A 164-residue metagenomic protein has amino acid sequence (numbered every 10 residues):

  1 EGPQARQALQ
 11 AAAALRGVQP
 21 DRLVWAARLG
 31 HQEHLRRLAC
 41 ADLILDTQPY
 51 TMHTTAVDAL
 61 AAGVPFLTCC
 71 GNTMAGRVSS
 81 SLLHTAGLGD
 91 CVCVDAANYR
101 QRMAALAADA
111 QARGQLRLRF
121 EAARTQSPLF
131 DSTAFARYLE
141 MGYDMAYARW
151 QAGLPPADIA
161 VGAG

Functional and structural regions predicted by a protein language model:
Q4-R16, V24, L29, Q101-G164: C-terminal amphipathic helix plus adjacent low-complexity, charged tail appended to glycosyltransferase catalytic
P20, T47-S132: Catalytic binding pocket for nucleotide-activated donors in carbohydrate/polymer assembly enzymes
L23-R36, T51: Conserved active-site histidine-acidic residue motif and adjacent donor-binding/catalytic loop of glycosyltransferases
G30-A41, V57, A61: Short acidic alpha-helix that forms the nucleotide-activated donor recognition element in Leloir-type transferases
A39-P49: Acidic donor-binding loop of glycosyltransferase active sites
